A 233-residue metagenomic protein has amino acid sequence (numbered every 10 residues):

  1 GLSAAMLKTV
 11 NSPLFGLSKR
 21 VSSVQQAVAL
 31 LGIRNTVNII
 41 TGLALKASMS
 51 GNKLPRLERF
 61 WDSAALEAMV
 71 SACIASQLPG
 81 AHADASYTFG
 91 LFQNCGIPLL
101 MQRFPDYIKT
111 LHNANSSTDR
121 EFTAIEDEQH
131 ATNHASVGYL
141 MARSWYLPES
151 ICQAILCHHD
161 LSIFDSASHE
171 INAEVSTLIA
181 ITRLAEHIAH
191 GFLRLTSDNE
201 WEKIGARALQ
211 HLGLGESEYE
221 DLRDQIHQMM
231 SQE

Functional and structural regions predicted by a protein language model:
G1-H112, S116, R120-W201: Conserved alpha-helical "signature site" that marks functionally important helical segments or helix/loop junctions
A173-T177, G205-E233: Terminal helices and disordered tails flanking the catalytic cores of nucleotide-processing hydrolases
